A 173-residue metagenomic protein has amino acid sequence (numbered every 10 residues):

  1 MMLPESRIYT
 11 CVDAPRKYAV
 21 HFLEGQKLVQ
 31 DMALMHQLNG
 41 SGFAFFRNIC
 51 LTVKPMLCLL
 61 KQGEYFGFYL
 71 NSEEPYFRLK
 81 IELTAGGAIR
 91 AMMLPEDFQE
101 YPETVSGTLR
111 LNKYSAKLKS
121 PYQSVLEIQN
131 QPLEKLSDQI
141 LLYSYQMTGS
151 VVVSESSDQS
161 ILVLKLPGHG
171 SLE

Functional and structural regions predicted by a protein language model:
M2-E173: Interaction interfaces in information-processing and related assembly proteins
